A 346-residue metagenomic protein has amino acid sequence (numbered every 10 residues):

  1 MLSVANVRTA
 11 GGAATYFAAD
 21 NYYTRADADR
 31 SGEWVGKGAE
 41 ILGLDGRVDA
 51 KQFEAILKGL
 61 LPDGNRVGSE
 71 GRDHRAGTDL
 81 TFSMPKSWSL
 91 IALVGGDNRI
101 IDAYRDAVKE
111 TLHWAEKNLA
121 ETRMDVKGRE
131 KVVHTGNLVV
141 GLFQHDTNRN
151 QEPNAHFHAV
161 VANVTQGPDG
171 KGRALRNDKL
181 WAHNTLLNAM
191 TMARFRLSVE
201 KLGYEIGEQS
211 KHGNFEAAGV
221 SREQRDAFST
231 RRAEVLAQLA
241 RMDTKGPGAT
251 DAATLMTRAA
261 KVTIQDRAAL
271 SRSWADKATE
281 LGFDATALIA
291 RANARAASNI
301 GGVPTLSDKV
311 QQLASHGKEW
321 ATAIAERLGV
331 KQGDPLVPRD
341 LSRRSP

Functional and structural regions predicted by a protein language model:
M1-S345: Intrinsically disordered, flexible peripheral segments
